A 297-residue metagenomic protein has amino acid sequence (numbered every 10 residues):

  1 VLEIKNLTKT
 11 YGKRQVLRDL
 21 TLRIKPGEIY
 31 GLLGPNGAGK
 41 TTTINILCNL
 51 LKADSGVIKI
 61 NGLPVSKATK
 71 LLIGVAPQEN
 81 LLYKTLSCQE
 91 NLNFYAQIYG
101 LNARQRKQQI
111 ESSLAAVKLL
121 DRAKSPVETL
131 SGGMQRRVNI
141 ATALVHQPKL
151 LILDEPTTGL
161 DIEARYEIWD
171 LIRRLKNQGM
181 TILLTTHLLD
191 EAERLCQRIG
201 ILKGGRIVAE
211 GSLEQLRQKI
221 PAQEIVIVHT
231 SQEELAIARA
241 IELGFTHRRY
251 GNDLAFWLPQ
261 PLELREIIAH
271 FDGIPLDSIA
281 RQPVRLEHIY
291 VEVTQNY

Functional and structural regions predicted by a protein language model:
L2, K9-K203: ABC transporter nucleotide-binding domains
V16, V65, E191, L235-A236 (+2 more regions): Short phosphate-engaging motifs
I60, V65-A68, V228, A238-E242 (+1 more regions): Alpha-helix C-terminal capping segments
N61, G100, N139, Q218-A222 (+3 more regions): A generic structural signal for secondary-structure junctions that act as hinges or helix/strand caps at the edges
K118, G244-R248, P275-A280: A short linear hydrophobic-aromatic micro-motif
W169-P259: ABC transporter nucleotide-binding domain
P259-Y297: C-terminal coupling/interaction segments
